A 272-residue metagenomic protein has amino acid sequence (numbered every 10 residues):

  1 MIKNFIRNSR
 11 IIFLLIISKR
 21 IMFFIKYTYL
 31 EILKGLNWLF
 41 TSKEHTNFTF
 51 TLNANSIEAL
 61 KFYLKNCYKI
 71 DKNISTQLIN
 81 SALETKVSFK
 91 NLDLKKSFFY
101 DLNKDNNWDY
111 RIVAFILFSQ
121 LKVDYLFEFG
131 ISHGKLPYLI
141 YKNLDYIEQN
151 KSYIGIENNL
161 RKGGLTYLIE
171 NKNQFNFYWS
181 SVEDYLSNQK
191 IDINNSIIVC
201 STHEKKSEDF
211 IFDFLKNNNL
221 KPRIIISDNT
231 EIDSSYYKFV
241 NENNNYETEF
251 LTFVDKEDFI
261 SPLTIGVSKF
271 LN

Functional and structural regions predicted by a protein language model:
I2-N272: A short alpha-helical cap/connector motif
